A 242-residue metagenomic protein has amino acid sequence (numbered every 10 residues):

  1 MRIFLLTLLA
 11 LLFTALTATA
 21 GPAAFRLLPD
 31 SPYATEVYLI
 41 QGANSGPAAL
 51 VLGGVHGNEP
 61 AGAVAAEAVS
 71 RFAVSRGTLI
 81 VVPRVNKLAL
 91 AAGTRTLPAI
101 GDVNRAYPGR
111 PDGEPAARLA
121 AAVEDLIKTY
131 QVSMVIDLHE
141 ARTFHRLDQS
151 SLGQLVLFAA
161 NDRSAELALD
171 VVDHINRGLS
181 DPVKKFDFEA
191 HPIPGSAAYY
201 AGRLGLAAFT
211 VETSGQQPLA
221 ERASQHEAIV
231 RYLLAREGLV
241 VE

Functional and structural regions predicted by a protein language model:
M1-F4: Positively charged n-region of N-terminal signal peptides that target proteins for export
L6-A15: Bacterial N-terminal signal peptides
T19-E242: Structured catalytic-domain cores with a bias toward divalent-metal coordination
